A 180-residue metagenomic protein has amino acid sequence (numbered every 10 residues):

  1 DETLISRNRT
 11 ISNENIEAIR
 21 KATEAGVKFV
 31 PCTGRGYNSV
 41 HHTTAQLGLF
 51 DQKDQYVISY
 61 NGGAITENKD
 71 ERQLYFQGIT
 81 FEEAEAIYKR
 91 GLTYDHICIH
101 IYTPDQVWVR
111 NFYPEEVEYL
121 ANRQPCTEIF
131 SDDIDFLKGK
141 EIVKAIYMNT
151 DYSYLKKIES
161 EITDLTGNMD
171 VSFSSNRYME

Functional and structural regions predicted by a protein language model:
D1-R9, P31, I87: Asp-based phosphoryl-transfer active-site loop
T3-L4, E71-R72, N176-M179: A short, flexible beta-alpha/helix-coil linker loop
I5-S6, L74-Y75, I146: Short, contiguous strand/loop micro-motifs
N8-I11, G78: Short, solvent-exposed loop/turn segments at secondary-structure boundaries
T10, N38-S39, S153: Short alpha-helical
N13-E14, A145: Substrate-gripping "pore-loop 1 plus following alpha2 helix"
N15-E115: Active-site phosphate-binding/coordination module
R90, Y94-E180: Conserved acidic, metal-coordinating active-site core of Asp-based, Mg2+-dependent phosphoryl-transfer enzymes
